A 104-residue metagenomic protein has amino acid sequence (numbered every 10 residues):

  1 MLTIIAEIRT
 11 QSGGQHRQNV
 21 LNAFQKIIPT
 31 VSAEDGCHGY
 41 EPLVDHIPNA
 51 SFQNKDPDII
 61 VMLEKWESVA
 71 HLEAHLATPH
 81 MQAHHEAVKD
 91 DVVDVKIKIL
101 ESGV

Functional and structural regions predicted by a protein language model:
L2-R9: Active-site-flanking beta-strand signature of metal-NTP-handling nucleotidyl enzymes and homologous cyclase-like
T10-G14, W66-E67: Structural beta->alpha junctions
G14-V20: Short, conserved charged micro-motifs
L21-Q25: Short amphipathic alpha-helical segment that frequently serves as the phosphate-/nucleotide-binding helix
K26-H38, D56-I99: An amphipathic, aromatic/His-enriched active-site/gating alpha helix that lines ligand/cofactor pockets
G39-A50: Short regulatory "switch" loops immediately downstream of catalytic or recognition motifs within protein catalytic
D45, L100-S102: Specificity-determining recognition surfaces
S51-K55: Short glycine-biased active-site loop of nucleotidyltransferases that positions the nucleotide triphosphate and helps
